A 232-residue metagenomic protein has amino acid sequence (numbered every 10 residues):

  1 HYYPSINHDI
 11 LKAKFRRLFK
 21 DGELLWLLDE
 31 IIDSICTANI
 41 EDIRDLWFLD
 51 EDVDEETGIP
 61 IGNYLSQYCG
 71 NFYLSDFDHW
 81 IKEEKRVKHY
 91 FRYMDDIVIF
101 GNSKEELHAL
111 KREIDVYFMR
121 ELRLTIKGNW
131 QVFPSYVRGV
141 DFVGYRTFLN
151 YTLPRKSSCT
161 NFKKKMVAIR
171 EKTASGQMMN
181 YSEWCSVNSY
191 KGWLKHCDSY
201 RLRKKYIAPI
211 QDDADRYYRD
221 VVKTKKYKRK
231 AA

Functional and structural regions predicted by a protein language model:
H1-M94, V98-E113, P134: Conserved polymerase palm-domain catalytic core
R16, H79-K82, M119, V167 (+1 more regions): A general structural signal for alpha-helical elements within enzymatic catalytic domains
F19, D115-L124: A common structural junction motif
C36-T37, R123, S199: Generic structural signal for secondary-structure transition and capping sites
D50-E56, H108-A109, I126-A232: Right-hand nucleic-acid polymerase module
V87, M94, E121, K127-N129: Short secondary-structure junction motifs
